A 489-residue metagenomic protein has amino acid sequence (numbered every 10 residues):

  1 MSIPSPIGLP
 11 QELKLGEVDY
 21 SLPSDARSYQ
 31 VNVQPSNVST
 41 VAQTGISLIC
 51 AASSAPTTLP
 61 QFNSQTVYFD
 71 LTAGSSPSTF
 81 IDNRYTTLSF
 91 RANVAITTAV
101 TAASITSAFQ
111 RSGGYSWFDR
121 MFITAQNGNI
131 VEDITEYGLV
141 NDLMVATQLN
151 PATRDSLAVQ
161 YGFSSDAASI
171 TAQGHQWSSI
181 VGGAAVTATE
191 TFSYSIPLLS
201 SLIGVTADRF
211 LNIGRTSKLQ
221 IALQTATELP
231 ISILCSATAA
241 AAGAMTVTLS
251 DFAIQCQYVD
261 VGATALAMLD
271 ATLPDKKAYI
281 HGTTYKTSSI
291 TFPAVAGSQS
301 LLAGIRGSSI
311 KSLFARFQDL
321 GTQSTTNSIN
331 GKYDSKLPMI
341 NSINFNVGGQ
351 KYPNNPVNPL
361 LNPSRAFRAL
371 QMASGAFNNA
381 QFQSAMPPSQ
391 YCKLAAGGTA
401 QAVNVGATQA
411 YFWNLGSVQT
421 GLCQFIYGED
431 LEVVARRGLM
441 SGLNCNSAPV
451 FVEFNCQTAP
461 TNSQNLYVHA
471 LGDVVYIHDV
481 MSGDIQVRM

Functional and structural regions predicted by a protein language model:
M1-M489: Short, low-complexity Pro/Thr/Gly
